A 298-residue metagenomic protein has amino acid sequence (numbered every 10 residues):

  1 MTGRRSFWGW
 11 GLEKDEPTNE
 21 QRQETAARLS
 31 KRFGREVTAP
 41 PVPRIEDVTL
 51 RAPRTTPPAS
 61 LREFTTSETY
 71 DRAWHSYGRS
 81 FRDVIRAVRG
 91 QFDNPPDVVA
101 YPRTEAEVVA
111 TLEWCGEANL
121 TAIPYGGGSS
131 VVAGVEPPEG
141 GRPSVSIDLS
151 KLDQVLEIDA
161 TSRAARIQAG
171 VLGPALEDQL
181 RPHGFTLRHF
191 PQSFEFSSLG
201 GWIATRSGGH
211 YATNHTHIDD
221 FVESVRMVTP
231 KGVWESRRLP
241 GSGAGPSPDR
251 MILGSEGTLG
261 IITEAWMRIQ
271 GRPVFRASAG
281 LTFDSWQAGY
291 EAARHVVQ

Functional and structural regions predicted by a protein language model:
M1-E113, V131-R163: N-terminal flexible segment immediately upstream of the FAD-binding catalytic core in FAD-dependent oxidoreductases
G116-A118, Y125, S197, F221: Short, basic and Ser/Thr-rich N-terminal targeting/leader segments
L120-T121, T186: Residue-level detector of anion-binding/catalytic polar loops
D153-Q298: FAD-binding subdomain of flavoenzyme oxidoreductases
